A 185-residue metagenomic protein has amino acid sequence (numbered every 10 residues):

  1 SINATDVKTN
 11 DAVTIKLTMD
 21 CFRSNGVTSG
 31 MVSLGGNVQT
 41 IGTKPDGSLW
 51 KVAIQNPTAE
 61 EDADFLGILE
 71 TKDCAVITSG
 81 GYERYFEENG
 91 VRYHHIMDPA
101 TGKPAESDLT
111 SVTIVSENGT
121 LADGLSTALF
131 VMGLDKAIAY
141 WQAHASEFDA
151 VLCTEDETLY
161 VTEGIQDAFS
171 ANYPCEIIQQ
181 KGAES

Functional and structural regions predicted by a protein language model:
S1-S185: Mature catalytic core of soluble alpha/beta enzymes
